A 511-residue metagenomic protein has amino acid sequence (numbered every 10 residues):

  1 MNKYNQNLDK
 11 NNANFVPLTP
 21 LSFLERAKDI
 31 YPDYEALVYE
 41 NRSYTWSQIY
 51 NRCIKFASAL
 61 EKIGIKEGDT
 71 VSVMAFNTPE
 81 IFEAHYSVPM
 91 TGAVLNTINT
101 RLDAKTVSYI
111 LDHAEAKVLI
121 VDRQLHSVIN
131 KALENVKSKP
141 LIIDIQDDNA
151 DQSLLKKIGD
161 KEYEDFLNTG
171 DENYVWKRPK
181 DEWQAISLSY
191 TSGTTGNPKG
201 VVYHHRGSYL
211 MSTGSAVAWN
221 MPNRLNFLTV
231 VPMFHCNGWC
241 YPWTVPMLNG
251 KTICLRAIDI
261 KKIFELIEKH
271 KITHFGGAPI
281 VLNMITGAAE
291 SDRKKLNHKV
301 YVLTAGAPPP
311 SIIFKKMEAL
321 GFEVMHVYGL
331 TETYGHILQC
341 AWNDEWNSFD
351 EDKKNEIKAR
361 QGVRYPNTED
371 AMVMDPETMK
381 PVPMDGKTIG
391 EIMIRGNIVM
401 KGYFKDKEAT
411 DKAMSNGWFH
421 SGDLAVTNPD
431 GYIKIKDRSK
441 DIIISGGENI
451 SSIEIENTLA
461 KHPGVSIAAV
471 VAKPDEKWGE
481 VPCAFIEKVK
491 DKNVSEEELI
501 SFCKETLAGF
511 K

Functional and structural regions predicted by a protein language model:
F15-V16, L21, D33-T78, F82-Y86 (+3 more regions): Conserved AMP-binding/adenylate-forming core of the ANL superfamily
P32-E35, I143-D144, L155, G159-Y190 (+2 more regions): Conserved pre-ATP/AMP-binding loop-to-beta segment of ANL
T45-S47, I186-L210: Conserved AMP-binding A3 loop
K62-I63, M90-N168, K490-K492: Structural core segment of the AMP-binding/adenylate-forming
F76, V121-K131, D148, V231 (+4 more regions): Adenylate-forming
L102, L119-V121, F275, G396 (+3 more regions): AMP-binding/adenylate-forming catalytic core of the ANL superfamily
Y209-N226, F234-H274, A288: Conserved AMP-binding/adenylation subdomain of ANL enzymes
E268, V300-V302, P309-V327, T331-Y432 (+3 more regions): Conserved AMP-binding/adenylate-forming
